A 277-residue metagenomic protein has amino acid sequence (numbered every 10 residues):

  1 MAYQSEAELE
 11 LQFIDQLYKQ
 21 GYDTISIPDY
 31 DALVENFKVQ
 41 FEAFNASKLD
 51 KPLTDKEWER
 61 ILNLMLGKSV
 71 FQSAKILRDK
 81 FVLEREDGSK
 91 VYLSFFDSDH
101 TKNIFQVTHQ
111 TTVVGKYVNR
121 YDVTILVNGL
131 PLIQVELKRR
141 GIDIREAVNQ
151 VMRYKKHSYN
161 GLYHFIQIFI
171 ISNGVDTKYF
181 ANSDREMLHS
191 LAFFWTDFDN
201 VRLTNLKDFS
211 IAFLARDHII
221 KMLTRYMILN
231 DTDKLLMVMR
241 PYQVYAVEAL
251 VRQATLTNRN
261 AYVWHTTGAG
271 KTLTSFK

Functional and structural regions predicted by a protein language model:
A2-K277: ATP-dependent helicase/translocase motor core
